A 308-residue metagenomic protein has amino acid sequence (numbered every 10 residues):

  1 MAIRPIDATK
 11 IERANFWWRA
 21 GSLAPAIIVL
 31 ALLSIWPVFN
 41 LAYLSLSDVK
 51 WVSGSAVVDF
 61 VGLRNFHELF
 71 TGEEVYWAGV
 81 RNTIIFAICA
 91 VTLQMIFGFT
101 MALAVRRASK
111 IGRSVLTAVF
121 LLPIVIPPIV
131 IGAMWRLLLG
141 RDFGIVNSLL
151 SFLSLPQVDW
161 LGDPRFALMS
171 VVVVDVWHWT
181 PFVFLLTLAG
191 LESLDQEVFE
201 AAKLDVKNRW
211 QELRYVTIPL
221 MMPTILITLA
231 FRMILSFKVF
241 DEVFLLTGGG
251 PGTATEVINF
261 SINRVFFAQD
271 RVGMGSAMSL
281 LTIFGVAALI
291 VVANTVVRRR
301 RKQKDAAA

Functional and structural regions predicted by a protein language model:
M1-R13: Short, Lys/Arg-rich, polar N-terminal cytosolic tail immediately upstream of the first transmembrane signal-anchor
A14-A308: A structural signal for multi-pass alpha-helical bundles of membrane permease subunits that mediate small-molecule
